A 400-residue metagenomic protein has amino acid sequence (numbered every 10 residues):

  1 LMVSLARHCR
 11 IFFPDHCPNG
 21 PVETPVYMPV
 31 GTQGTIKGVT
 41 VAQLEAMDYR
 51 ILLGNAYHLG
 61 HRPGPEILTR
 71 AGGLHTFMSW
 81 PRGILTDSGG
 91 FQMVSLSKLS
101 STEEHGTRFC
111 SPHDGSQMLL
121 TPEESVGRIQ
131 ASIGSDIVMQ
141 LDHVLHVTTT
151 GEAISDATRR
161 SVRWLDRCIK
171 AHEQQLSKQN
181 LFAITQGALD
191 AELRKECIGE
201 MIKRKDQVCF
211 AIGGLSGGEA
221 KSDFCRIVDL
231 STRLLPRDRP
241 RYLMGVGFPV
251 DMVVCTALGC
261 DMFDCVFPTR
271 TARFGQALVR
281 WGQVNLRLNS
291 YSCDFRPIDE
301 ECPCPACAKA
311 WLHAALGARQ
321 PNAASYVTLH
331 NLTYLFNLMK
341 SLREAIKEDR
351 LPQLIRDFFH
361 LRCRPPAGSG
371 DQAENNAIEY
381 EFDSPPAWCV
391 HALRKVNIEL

Functional and structural regions predicted by a protein language model:
L1-L176, V284, I398: Non-catalytic, usually N-terminal nucleic-acid engagement modules in DNA/RNA processing proteins
M2-F13, V22-G31, T35-G38, D142-T148 (+1 more regions): C-terminal extensions of enzymes
G20, L52, D87, Q130 (+5 more regions): Terminal peptide-recognition signature
E124-R128, D156, R160-R167, E196 (+4 more regions): A non-catalytic, amphipathic alpha-helix used as a structural packing/dimerization or gating element in enzyme scaffolds
G134, L165, I169-H172, K205 (+3 more regions): Structural signal for hydrophobic packing residues in well-ordered secondary-structure cores of soluble enzyme domains
H146-T150, S155, C209-S216, P321-A324: Glycine- and acidic
R159-V162, A171, Q175-D299: Glycine-rich phosphate/ribose-binding loops and adjacent secondary-structure elements that form binding surfaces
